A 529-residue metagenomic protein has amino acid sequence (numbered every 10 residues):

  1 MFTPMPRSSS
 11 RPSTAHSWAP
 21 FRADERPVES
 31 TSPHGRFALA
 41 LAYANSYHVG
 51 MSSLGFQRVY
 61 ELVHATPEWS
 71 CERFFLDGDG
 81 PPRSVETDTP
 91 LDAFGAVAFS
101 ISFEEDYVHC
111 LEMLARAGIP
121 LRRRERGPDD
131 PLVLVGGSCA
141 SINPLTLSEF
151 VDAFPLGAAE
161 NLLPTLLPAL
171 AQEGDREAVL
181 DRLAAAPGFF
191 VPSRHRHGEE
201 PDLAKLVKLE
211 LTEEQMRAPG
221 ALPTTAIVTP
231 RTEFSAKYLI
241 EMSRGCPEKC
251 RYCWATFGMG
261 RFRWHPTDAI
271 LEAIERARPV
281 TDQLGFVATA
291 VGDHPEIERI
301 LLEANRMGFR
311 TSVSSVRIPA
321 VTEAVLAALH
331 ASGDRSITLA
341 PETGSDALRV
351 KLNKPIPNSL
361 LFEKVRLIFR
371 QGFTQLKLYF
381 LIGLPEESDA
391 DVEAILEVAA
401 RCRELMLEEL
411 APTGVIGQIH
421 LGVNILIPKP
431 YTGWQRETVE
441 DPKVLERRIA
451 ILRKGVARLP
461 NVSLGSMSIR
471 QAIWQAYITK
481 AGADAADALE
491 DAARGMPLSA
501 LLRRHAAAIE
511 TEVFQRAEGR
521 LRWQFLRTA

Functional and structural regions predicted by a protein language model:
M1-V28, G35, L39-L41, I449 (+1 more regions): Radical SAM enzyme core and accessory elements
S10-A40, Y47-H48, P192-I240: N-terminal [4Fe-4S]-dependent radical SAM core
L41-A42, E272-K377, I382-Q418: Conserved SAM/AdoMet-binding glycine-rich loop
S53, T232-D268: Canonical Radical SAM [4Fe-4S] cluster-binding loop centered on the CxxxCxxC motif and its immediate flanking residues
F56-R58, L114, E149-V151, L170-A171 (+7 more regions): Short secondary-structure boundary/capping segments
R58-S70, N305-G308: Short helix-loop-beta junction
L76-P201, P430-G482, L489-A500: Glycine-rich beta-alpha loop elements in corrinoid/cobalamin-binding modules across cobalamin-dependent enzymes
E248, P295-I297, A324-V325, A347-L352 (+4 more regions): Flexible glycine/acidic-rich beta-alpha junction loops that bind and position SAM and/or redox cofactors in anaerobic
